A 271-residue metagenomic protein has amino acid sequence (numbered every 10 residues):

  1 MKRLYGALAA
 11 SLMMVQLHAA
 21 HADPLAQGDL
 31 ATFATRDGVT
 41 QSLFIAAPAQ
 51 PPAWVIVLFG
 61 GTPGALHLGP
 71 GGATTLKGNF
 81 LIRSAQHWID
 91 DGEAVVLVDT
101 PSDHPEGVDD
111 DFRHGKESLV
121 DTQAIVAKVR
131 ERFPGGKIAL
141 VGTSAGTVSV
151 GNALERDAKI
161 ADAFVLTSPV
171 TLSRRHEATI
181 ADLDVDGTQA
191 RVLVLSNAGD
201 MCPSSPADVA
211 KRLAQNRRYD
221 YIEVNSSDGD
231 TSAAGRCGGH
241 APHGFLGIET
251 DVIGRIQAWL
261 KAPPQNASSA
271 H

Functional and structural regions predicted by a protein language model:
A7-Q16: Bacterial N-terminal signal peptides
A22-P51: N-terminal cap/lid segment of alpha/beta-hydrolase-fold proteins
A49-H87: Short, surface-exposed "cap/lid" segments of acyl-processing enzymes
F80, G107-F133: Alpha/beta-hydrolase active-site loop
A85-P105: Conserved alpha/beta-hydrolase
A127-G187: Primarily recognizes the serine-hydrolase "nucleophile elbow" in alpha/beta-hydrolase and SGNH/GDSL folds
A163-S226: The feature captures the conserved acid-bearing segment of alpha/beta-hydrolase catalytic domains
Y219-H271: C-terminal catalytic histidine-bearing segment of alpha/beta-hydrolase fold enzymes
